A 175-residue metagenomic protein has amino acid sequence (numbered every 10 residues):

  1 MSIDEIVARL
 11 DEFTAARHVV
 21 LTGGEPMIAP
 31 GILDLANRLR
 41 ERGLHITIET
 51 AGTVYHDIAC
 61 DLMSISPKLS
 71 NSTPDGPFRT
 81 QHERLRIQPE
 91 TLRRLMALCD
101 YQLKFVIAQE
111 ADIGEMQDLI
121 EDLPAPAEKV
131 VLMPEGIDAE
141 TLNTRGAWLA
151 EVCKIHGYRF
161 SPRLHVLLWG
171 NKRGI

Functional and structural regions predicted by a protein language model:
M1-V20: Conserved alpha-helical substructure of the radical SAM core
V7, A15, M27-I175: Conserved AdoMet/S-adenosylmethionine-binding subsite of the radical SAM
G23-E25: Active-site beta-strand/loop signature of hydrolases that rely on acidic residues for catalysis
